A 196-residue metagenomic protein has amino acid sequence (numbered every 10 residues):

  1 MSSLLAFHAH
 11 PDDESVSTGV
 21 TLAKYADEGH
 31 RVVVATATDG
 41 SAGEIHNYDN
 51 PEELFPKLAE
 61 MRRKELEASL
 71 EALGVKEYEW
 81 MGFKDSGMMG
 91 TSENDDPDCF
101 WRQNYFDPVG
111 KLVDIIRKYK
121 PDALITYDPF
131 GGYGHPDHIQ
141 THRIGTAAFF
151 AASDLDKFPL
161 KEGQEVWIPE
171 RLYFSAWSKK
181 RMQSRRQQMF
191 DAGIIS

Functional and structural regions predicted by a protein language model:
M1-L5, E93-S196: Metal-dependent de-N-acetylase/amidase catalytic core
M1-Y119, A147, D154: Active-site rim/loop-helix segments in enzyme catalytic domains that contact anionic ligands
